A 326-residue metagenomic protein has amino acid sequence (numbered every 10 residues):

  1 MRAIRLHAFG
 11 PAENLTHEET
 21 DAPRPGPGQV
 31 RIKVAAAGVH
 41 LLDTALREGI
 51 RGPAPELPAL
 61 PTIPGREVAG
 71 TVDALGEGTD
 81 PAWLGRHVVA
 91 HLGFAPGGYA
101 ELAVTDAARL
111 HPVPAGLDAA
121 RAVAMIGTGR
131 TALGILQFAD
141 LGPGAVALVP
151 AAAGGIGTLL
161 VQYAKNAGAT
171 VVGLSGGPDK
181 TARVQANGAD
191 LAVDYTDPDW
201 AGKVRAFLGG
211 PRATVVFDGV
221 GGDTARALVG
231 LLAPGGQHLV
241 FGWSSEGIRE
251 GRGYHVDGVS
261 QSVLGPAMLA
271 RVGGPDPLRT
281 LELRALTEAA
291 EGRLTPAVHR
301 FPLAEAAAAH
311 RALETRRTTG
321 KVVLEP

Functional and structural regions predicted by a protein language model:
D21-V39, R51-F94: Glycine-rich beta-strand-centered segment in the early N-terminal region that forms part of a ligand/cofactor-binding
L57, R66, P81, A90-A153: NAD(P)H dinucleotide-binding glycine-rich loop of Rossmann-like/cofactor-binding domains, especially the beta1-alpha1
W83, M125-D197: Mid-domain Rossmann-like dinucleotide-binding core that forms the NAD(H)/NADP(H) cofactor-binding site
H87, V146, G236-Q237: Short glycine-centered segments of the SAM/dcSAM-binding site in methyltransferase folds
G98-A100, S175-R183, I248-G253: Short, glycine/polar-rich helix-capping loops at beta-to-alpha or helix-loop-helix junctions that flank or form
W200-G210: Short amphipathic alpha-helix with an adjacent loop that forms part of the alpha/beta core around
D223-R293, P326: Glycine-rich phosphate-binding loop and adjacent beta-alpha segment of Rossmann(oid) nucleotide-cofactor-binding
D276-P326: C-terminal hydrophobic helical "lid"/dimerization subdomain of Rossmann-like NAD(P)H-dependent oxidoreductases
